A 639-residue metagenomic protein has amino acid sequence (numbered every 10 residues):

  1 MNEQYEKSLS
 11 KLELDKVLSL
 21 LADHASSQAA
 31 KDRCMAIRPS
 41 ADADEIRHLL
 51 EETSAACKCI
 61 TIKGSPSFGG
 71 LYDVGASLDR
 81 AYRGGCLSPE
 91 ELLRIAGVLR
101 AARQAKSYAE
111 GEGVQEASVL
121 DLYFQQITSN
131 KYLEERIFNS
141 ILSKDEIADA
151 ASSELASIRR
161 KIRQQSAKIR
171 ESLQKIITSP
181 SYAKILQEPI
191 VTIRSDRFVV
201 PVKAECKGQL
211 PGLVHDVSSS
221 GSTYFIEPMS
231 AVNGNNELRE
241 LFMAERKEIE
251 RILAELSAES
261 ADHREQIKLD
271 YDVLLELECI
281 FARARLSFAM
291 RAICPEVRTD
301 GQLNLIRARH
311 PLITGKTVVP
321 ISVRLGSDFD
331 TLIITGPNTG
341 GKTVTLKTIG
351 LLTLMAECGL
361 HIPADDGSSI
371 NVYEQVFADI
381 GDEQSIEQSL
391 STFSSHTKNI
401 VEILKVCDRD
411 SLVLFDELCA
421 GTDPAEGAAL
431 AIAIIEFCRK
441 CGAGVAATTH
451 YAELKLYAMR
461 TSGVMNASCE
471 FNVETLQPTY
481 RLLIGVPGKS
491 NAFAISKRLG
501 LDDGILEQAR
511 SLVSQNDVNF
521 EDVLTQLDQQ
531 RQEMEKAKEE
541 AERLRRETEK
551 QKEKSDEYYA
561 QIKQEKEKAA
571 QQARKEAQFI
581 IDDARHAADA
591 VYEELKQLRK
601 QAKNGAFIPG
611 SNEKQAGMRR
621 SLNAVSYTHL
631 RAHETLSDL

Functional and structural regions predicted by a protein language model:
M1-E154, I158, H263-Q266, D270-A284: Conserved amphipathic alpha-helical "coupling/scaffold" segments that transmit conformational changes between domains
G85-L92, G504-F607: C-terminal helical "lid" subdomain and adjoining coupling/linker elements of P-loop NTPases
I158, I162-Q165, L241, E245-I280: Intracellular alpha-helical coupling/juxtamembrane segments of multi-pass membrane proteins
R160-K203: Extended, Lys/Arg-enriched charged tracts that mediate electrostatic binding to polyanionic substrates
I177-I193, A284-R307, M465-A467: Long, charged, glycine-rich C-terminal linkers/tails
I190, R194-F225, N235, V297-P320: SMC-family hinge/dimerization module
M290, R298-L527: ATPase nucleotide-binding head domains, primarily ABC-like/P-loop NTPase cores
T628-T635: Conserved small/polar residues in nucleotide/adenosyl-binding loops
